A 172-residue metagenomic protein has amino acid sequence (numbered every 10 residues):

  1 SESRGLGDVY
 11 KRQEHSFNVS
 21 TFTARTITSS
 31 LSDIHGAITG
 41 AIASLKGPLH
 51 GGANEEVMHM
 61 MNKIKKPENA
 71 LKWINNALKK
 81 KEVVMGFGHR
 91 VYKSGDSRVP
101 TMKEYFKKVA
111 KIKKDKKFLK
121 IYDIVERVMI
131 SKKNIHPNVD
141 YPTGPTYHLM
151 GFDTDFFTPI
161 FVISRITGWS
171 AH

Functional and structural regions predicted by a protein language model:
S1-Y10: Single conserved hydrophobic/aromatic residue that forms the stacking wall/gate of nucleotide- or nucleobase-binding
K11-H15: Membrane-embedded hairpin module used as a gating/binding unit in multi-pass transport and secretion proteins
S16-V19, T26-H59, V84-S97, H136-H172: Conserved phosphate/anionic-ligand binding catalytic regions in large, soluble enzymes, centered on
G47, K63-P67: Cytochrome P450
I64, V109, K113, D153: Inter-helical turn/loop segments and adjacent helix faces that build the functional surface of alpha-helical bundle
E68-F106: A structural-propensity feature for long, helix-poor, extended segments
E68-V83, I112-K120, S164-H172: Short, conserved aromatic-histidine micro-motifs
V109-P145: Generic long, charged, amphipathic alpha-helical segments
